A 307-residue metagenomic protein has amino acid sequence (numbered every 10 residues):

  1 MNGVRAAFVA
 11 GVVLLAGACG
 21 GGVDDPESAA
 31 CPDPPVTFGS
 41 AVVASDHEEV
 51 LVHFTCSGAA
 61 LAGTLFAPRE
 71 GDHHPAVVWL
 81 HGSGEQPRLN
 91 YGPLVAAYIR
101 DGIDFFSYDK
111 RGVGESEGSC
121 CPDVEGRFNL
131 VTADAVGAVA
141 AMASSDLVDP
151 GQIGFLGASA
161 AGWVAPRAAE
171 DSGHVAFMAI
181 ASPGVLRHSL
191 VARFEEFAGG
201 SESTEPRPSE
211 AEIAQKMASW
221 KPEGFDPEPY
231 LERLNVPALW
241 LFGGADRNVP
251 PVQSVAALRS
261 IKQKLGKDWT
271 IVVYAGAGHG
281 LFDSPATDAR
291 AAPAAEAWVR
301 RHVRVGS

Functional and structural regions predicted by a protein language model:
C31-G71: N-terminal cap/lid segment of alpha/beta-hydrolase-fold proteins
G84-A96, K110, V252-Q253: The serine-hydrolase catalytic nucleophile loop
Y98-G118: Conserved alpha/beta-hydrolase
V124-D146: Alpha/beta-hydrolase active-site loop
E170-I213: Hydrolase active-site cap/lid region
L234, W240-F242, D246: Short beta-strand/loop motif that positions the catalytic acidic residue of the alpha/beta-hydrolase fold
V236, P250-I261: Short alpha-helix in the alpha/beta-hydrolase fold that links the catalytic acid
A277-L281, P285-S307: Catalytic active-site module of serine/aspartate enzymes centered on a nucleophile-bearing elbow/loop
